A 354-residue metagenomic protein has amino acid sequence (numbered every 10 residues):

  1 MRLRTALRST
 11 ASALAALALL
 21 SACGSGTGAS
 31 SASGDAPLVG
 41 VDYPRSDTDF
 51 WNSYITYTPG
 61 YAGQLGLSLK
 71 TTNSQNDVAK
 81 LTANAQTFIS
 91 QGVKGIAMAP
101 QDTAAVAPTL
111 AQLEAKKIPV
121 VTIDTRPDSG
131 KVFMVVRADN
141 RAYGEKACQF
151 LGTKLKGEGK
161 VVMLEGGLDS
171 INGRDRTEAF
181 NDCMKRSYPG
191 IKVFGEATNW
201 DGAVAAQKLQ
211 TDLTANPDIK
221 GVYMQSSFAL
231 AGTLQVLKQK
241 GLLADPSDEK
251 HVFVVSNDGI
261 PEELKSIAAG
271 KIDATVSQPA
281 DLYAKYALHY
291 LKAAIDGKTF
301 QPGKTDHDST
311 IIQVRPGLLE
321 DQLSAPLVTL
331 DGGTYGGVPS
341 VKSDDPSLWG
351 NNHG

Functional and structural regions predicted by a protein language model:
M1-L38, A111-I118, L348-G354: Short, low-complexity disordered leader/linker segments with a strong preference for bacterial N-terminal type II
D35, N172, C183, S187 (+1 more regions): Hinge/cleft segment of the Venus flytrap/periplasmic-binding protein
D42-I55, K70-K80, Q101-D102, T125 (+6 more regions): Hinge/beta->alpha junction and helix N-cap segments in small-molecule ligand-binding domains
T56-T71, R186-G190: Signal peptide-proximal N-terminal region of secreted/periplasmic/extracellular or secretory-lumen proteins
S68, A104-A142, F150, K160 (+2 more regions): Flexible loop/hinge segments that line or gate small-molecule binding clefts
F88-G95, I118, N216-K220: Short acidic/histidine-rich motifs immediately flanking catalytic phosphotransfer sites in two-component signaling
V135-G221, Q239-F253, A269-G270, A294 (+1 more regions): Bacterial carbohydrate/catabolite-sensing allosteric modules
Q225-L237, I267-A268, A274, Q278-T299: Extracellular/periplasmic ligand-binding modules, especially the Venus flytrap/periplasmic-binding
